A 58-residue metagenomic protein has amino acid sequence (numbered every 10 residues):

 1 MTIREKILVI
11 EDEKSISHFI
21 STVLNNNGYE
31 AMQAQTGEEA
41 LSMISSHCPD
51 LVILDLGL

Functional and structural regions predicted by a protein language model:
M1-L8: Non-catalytic signal-transmission and effector/linker regions of two-component phosphorelay proteins
L8, Q33-L51: Acidic, metal-coordinating helix/loop segments flanking the phosphotransfer/catalytic sites of two-component signaling
E11: Conserved acidic carboxylate
S15: Conserved Rossmann-like nucleotide-cofactor binding loop
H18-N26: Charged docking surfaces used in two-component/phosphorelay signaling
